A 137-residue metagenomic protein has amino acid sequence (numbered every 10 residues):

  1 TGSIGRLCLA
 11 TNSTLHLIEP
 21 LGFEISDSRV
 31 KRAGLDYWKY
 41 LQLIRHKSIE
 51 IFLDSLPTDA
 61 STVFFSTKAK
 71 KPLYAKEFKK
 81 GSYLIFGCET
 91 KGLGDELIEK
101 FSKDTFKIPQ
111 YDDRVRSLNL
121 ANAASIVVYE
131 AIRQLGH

Functional and structural regions predicted by a protein language model:
T1-H137: Post-transcriptional modification and biogenesis factors for structured RNAs of the translation apparatus
